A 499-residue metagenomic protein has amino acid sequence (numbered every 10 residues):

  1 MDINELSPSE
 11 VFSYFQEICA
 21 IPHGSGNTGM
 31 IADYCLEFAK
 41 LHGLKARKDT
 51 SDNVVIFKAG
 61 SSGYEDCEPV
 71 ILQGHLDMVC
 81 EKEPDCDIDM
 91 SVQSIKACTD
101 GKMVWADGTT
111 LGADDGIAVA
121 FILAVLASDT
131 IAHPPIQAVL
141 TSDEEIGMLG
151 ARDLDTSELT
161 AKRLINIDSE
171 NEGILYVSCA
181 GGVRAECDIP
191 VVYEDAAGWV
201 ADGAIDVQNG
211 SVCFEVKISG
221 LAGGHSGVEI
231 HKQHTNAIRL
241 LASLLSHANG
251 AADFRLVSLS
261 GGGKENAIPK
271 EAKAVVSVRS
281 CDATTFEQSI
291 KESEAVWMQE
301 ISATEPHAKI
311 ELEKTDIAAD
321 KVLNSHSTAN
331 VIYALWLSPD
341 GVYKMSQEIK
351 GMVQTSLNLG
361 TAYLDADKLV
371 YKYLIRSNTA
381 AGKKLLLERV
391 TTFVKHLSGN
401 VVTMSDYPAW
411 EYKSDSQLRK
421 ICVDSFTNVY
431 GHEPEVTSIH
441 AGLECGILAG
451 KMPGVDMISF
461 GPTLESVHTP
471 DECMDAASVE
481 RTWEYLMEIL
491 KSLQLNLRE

Functional and structural regions predicted by a protein language model:
D2-K102: Acidic/His- and Gly-rich active-site-bordering loop/insert found across diverse amide/peptide-bond hydrolases
V11, Q347-V370, L374, E433-E488: Zn-dependent metallopeptidase/amidohydrolase metal-coordination segment
Y64-K162, T328, W336, D340 (+4 more regions): Active-site metal-coordination/substrate-binding segment of hydrolases, especially metallo-dependent peptidases
L76-M78, V139-G147, D168-E172, A222 (+2 more regions): Acidic, glycine-rich active-site loops and adjacent beta-strand->loop/helix elements that engage anionic groups
K102-W105, E145-I146, R152-R376: Midchain, well-structured core segments that form catalytic/ion-binding scaffolds
S157, H234-G250, S280-E287, A329-W336 (+3 more regions): His/Asp/Glu-rich mid-to-C-terminal helical/loop segments that flank catalytic regions of hydrolases
N236-S258, Y412-V455: Active-site-adjacent substrate-binding region of metalloamidase/peptidase-like peptide-processing proteins
M352-S438: Substrate-recognition/cap regions that form aromatic- and gly/pro-loop-enriched pockets for small-molecule ligands
